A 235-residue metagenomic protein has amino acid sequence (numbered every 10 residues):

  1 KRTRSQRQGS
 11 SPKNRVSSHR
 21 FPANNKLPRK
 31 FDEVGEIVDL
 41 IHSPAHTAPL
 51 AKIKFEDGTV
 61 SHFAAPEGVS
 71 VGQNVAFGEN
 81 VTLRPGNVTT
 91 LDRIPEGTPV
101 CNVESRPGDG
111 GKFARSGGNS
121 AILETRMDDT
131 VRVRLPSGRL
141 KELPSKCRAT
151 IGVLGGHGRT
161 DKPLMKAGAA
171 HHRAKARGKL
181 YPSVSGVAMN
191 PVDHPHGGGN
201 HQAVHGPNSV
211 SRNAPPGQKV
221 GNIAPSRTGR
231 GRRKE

Functional and structural regions predicted by a protein language model:
K1-H46, V71-E235: Basic, glycine/proline-rich low-complexity segments that contact nucleic acids
A45-H46, I53-F55: Structural recognition of beta-strand segments within beta-rich domains
A51-K52, V131: Short, hydrophobic/aromatic-rich beta-strand segments within well-structured domains
F55, A65, T125: Conserved strand-loop elements at the edges of beta-sheets that form or border functional pockets
F55-G58, S137: Short acidic-glycine loop/turn motifs at beta-strand connectors
G58-S70: Beta-strand/loop nucleic-acid-binding surfaces
